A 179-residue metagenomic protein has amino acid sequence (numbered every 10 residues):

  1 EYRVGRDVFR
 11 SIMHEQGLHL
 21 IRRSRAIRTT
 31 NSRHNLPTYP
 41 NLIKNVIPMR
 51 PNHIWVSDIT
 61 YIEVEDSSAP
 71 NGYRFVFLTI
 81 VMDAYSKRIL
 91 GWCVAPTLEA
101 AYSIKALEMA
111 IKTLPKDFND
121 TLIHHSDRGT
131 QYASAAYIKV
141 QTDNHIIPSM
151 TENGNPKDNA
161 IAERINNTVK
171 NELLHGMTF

Functional and structural regions predicted by a protein language model:
E1-F179: Charged DNA-binding/catalytic regions of mobile-element recombinases
